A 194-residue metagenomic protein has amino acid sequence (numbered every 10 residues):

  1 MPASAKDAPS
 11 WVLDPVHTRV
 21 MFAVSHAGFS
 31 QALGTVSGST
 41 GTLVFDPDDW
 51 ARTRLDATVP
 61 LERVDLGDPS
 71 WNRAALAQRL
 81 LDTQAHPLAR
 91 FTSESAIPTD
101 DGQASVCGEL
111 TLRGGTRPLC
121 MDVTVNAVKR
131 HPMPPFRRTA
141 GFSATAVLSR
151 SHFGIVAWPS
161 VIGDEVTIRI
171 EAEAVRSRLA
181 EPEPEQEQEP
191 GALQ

Functional and structural regions predicted by a protein language model:
M1-Q194: Low-complexity, acidic/polar, glycine-enriched regions of mature
